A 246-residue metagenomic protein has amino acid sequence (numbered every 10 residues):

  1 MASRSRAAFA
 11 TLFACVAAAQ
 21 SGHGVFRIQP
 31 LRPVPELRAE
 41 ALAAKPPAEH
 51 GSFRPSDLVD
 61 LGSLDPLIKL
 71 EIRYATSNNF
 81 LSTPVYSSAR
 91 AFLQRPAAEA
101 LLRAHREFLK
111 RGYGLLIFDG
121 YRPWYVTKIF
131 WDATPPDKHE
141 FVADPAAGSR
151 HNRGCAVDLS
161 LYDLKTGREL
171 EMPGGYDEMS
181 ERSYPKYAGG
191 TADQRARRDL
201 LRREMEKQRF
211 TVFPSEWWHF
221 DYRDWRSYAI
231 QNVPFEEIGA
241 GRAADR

Functional and structural regions predicted by a protein language model:
M1-F9: Bacterial N-terminal signal peptides that target proteins for export
A8-A17: Bacterial N-terminal signal peptides
Q20-G120, A133-S215, D224-R246: Extracytoplasmic cell-surface/polysaccharide-interacting catalytic and binding patches
P123: Segments that shape or occlude catalytic/ligand-binding pockets
V126: Short, well-ordered surface patches within globular domains
F220: Conserved metal-phosphate-binding beta-hairpin within the catalytic cores of diverse ATP-dependent phosphoryl-transfer
